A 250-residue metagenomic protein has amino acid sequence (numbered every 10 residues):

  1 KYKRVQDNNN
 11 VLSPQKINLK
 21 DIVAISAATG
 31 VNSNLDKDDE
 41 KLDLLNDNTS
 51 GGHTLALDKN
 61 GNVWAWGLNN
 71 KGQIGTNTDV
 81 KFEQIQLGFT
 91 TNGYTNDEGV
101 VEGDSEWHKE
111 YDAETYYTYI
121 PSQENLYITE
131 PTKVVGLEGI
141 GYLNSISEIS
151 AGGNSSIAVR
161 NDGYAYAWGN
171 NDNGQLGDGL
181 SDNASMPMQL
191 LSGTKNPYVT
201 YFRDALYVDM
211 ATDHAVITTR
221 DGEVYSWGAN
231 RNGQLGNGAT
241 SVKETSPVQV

Functional and structural regions predicted by a protein language model:
K1-V250: Eukaryote-biased RCC1-like beta-propeller repeat architecture
